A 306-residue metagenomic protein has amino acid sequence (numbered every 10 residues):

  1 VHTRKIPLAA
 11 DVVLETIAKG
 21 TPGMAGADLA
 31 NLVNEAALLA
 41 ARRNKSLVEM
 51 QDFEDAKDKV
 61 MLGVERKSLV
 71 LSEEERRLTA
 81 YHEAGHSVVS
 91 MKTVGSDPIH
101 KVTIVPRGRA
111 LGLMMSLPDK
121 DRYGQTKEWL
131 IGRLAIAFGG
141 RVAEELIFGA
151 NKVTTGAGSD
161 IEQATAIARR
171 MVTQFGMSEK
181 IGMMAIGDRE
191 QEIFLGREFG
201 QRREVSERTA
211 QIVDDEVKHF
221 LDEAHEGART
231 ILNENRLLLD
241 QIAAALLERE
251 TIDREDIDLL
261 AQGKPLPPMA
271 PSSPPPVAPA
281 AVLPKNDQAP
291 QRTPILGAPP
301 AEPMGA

Functional and structural regions predicted by a protein language model:
V1-E54, K59, G63-V64, A137-G149 (+1 more regions): Conserved C-terminal "switch" segment of AAA+ ATPases
V12, K67-V70, Q125-T126: Short, hydrophobic/aliphatic alpha-helical segments
D28, G85-H86: Short hydrophobic/aromatic residue motifs in ordered secondary structure
S68-L78: Short pre-active-site segment immediately N-terminal to the catalytic Zn-binding motif
R76-Y81, S87-A306: Soluble catalytic regions of large protease machineries
